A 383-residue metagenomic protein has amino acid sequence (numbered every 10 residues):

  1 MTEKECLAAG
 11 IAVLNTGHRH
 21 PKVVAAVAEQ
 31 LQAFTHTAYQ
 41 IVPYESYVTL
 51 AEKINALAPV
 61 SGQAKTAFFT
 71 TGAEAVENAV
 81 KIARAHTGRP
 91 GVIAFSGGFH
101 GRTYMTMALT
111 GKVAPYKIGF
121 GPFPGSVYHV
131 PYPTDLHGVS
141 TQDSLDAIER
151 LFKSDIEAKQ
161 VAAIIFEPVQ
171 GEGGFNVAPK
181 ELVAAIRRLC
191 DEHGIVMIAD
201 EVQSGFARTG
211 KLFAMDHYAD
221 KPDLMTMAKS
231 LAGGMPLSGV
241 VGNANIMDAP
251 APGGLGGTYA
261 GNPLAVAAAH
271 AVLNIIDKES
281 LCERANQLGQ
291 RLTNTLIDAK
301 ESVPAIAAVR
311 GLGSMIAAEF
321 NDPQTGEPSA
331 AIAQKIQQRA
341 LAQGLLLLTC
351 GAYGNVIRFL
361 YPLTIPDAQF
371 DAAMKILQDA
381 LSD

Functional and structural regions predicted by a protein language model:
M1-D383: Conserved N-terminal phosphate-binding loop of PLP-dependent enzymes in the Aspartate aminotransferase
